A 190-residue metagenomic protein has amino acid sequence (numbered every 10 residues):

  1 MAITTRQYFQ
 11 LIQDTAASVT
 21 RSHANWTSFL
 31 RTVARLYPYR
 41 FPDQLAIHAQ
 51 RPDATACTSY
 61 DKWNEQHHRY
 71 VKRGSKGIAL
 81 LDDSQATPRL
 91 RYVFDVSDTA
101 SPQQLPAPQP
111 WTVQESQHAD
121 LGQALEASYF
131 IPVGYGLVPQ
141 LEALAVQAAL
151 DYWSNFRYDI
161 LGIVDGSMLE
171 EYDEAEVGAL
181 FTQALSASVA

Functional and structural regions predicted by a protein language model:
M1-A190: N-terminal accessory/interface modules of nucleic-acid-binding and processing proteins
